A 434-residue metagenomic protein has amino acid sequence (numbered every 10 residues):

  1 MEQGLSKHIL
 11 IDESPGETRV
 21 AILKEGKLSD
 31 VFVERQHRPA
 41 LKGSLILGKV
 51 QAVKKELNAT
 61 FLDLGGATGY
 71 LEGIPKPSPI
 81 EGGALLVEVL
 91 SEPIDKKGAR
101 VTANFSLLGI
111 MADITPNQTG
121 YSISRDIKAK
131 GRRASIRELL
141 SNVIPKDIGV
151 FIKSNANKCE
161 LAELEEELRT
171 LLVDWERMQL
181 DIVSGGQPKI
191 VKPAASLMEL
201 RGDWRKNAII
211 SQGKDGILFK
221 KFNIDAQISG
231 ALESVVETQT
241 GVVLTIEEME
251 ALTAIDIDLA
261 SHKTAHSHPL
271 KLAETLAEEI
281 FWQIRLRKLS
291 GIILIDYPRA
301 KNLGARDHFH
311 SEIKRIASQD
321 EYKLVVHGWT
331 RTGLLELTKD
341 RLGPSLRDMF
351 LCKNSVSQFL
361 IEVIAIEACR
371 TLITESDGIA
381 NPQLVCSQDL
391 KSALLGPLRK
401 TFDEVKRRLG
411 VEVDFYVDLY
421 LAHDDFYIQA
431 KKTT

Functional and structural regions predicted by a protein language model:
M1-P39, S44, I94, T102-K146 (+3 more regions): Extended, charged alpha/beta regions that create polyanion-binding interfaces
E2, K7-I11, G16-K24, V31-F32 (+3 more regions): S1/OB-fold single-stranded RNA-binding interface
D30-V31, G69-E72, G120-I123, A254-I255 (+1 more regions): Short small-residue beta-strand/loop micro-motif enriched in glycine and branched aliphatics
A52, A59, A84, G149 (+3 more regions): Residues at the N-termini of beta-strands
N58-L64, P93-T115, L171, T240-L419 (+1 more regions): Conserved glycine-centered short motifs in functionally critical loops
P77-E81, P116, K153-A156, I257-L259 (+1 more regions): Short loop/turn segments at strand-loop or loop-helix junctions that form parts of catalytic or ligand-binding pockets
D147-I152, P188-K189, K206-I210, G291-I292 (+2 more regions): Hydrophobic beta-strand segments of well-ordered beta-sheets in folded domains
G149-N155, L334-L337: A generic structural motif
